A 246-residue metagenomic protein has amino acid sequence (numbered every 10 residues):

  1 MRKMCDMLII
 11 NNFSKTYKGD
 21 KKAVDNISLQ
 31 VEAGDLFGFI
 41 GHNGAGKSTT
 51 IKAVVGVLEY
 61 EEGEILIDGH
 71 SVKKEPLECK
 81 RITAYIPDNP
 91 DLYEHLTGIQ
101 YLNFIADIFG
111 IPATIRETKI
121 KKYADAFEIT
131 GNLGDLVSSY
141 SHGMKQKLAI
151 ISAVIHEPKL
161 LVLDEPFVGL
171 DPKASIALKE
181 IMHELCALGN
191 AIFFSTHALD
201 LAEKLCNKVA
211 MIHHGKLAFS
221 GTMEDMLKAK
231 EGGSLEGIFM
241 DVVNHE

Functional and structural regions predicted by a protein language model:
G63-K74, E78-C79: Conserved ABC transporter NBD signature motif
N103, D107, T114-N132: Conserved ABC ATPase "signature" region
L161-E165: Catalytic Walker B motif of ABC-type/P-loop ATPase nucleotide-binding domains
S175-L188: Helical segment within the ABC ATPase nucleotide-binding domain
S220-G221: ABC ATPase "signature
